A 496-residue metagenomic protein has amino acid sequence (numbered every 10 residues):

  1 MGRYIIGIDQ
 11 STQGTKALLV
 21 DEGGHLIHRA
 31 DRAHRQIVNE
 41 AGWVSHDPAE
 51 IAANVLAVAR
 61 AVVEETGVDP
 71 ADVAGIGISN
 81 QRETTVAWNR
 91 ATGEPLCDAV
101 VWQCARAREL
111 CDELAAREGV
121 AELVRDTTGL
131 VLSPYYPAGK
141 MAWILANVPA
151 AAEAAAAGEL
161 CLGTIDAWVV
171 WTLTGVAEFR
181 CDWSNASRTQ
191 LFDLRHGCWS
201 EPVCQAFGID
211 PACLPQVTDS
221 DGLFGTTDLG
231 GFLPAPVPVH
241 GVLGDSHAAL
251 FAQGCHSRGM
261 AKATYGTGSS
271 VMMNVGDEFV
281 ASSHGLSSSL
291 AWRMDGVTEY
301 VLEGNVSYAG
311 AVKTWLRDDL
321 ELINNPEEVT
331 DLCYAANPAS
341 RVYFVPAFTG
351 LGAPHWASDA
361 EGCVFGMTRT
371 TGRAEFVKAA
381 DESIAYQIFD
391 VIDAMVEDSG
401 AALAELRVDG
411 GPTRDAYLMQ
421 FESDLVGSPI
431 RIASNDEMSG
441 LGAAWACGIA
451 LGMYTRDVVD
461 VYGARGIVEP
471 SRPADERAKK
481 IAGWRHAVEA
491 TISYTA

Functional and structural regions predicted by a protein language model:
M1-C97, D126, L233-G241, R258 (+3 more regions): N-terminal glycine/serine-rich phosphate-binding loop of ATP-dependent small-molecule kinases, especially carbohydrate
I6-I8, R108, A115-F179, Q190-E201 (+2 more regions): Active-site core segments that coordinate phosphate-bearing ligands/cofactors across diverse enzyme families
G14, R82, L214, S287 (+1 more regions): Short glycine-rich loop/turn motifs
E64-V101, T128-P137, V170-D193, T218 (+1 more regions): Short beta-strand-loop/turn "lid" adjacent to the catalytic site in phosphate-handling enzymes
P70-A74, D98, P211-C213, A402-E405: Short acidic capping loops at alpha-helix termini that bridge into adjacent secondary structure
C104: Carbohydrate-associated surface elements
D210-V217, Y454-T455: Glycine-rich phosphate/pyrophosphate-binding loops and their adjacent beta-strand/loop elements at enzyme active sites
L214-L223, T330-Y334: Short linear loop/turn motifs
